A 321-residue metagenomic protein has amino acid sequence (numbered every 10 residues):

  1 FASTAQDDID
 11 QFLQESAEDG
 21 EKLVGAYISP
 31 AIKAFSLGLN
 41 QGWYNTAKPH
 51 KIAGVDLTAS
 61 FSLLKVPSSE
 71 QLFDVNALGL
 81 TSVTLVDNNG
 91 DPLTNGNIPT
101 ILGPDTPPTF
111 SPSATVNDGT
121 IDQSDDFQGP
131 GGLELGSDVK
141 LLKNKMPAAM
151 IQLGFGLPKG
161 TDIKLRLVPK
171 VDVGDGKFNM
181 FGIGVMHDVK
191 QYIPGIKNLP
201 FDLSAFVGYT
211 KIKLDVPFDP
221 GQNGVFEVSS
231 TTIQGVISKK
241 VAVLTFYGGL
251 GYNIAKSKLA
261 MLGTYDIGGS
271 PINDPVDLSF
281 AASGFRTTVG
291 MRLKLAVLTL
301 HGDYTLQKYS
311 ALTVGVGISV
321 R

Functional and structural regions predicted by a protein language model:
A5-G156, A205-V207, K211-P220, S257-L278: A subset of solvent-exposed loop/turn segments in beta-rich extracellular surface proteins, enriched in glycine
N45-A53, S68, G160, K190-L203 (+2 more regions): Short loop/turn motifs that connect adjacent beta-strands in outer-membrane beta-barrel proteins
T46-K48, L57-A59, I151-L157, I183-V189 (+5 more regions): Residues on the lipid-exposed face of transmembrane beta-strands in outer-membrane beta-barrel proteins
K51-A53, N144-A149, K177-I183, V225-T231 (+3 more regions): Residues that define the transmembrane beta-barrel architecture of outer-membrane proteins
G54-D56, D162, D202, T245-Y247 (+2 more regions): Membrane-spanning beta-strand positions in outer-membrane beta-barrel proteins
F61-K65, L167-V171, V189, V207-K213 (+5 more regions): Transmembrane beta-strands of outer-membrane beta-barrel pores
D202-V236, K240-Y247, N253-L259, Y265: Outer-membrane beta-barrel translocator/channel fold
Y247-R321: Outer membrane beta-barrel transmembrane domains
